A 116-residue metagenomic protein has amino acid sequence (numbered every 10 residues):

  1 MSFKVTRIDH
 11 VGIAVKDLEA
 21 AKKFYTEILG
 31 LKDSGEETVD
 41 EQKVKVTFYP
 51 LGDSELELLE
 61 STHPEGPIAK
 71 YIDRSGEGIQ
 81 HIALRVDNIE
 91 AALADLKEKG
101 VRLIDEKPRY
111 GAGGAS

Functional and structural regions predicted by a protein language model:
M1-A20, E77-V86: N-terminal beta-strand motif that seeds the catalytic metal site of vicinal oxygen chelate
F3, I13-E55, T62, A91-A94 (+3 more regions): Core segments of cupin and vicinal oxygen chelate
I28, P67-Y71: A short, polar/proline- and glycine-enriched secondary-structure boundary/capping micro-motif
L58-G66, G76: Conserved secondary-structure micro-motifs at functional edges
G66-P67, D105: Residue-level signal for pocket-adjacent positions within structured domains
A69, A115-S116: Short, conserved acidic/polar surface loops in the N-terminal third of protein domains
Y71-V101: Mid-chain, well-packed structural core segment of small domains
